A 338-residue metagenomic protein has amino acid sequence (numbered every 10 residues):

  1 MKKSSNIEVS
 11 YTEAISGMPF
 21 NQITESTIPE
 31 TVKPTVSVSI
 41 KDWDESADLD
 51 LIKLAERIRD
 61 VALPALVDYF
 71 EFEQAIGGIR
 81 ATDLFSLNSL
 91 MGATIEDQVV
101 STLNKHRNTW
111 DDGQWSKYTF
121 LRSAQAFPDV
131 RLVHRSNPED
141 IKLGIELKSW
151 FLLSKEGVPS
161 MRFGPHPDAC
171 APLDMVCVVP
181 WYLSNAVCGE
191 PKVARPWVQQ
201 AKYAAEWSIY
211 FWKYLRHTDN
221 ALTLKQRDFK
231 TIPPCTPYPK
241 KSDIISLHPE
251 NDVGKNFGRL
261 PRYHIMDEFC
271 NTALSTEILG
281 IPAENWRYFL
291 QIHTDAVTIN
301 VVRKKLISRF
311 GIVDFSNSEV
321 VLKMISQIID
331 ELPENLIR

Functional and structural regions predicted by a protein language model:
K2-T102: Interdomain/boundary linker segments immediately adjacent to catalytic/signaling cores
W110-W115: Short Pro/Gly-enriched beta-strand edge/turn motifs at strand-loop
K117-N137: Active-site metal-binding core of divalent-cation-utilizing nuclease and nuclease-like domains
V130-L132, I141-S149: Conserved catalytic cores of phosphodiester-cleaving nucleases, focusing on short active-site segments
S136-I141, N185-G189: Short, solvent-exposed loop/turn segments that connect beta-strands within catalytic domains and beta-strand-rich
F151-D174: Mg2+/Mn2+-dependent nuclease catalytic core
H166-T294: Acidic, metal/cofactor-coordinating or nucleic-acid-engaging core segments within structured domains
G258-R338: Extended, charged low-complexity segments that frequently continue into or abut oligomerization scaffolds
